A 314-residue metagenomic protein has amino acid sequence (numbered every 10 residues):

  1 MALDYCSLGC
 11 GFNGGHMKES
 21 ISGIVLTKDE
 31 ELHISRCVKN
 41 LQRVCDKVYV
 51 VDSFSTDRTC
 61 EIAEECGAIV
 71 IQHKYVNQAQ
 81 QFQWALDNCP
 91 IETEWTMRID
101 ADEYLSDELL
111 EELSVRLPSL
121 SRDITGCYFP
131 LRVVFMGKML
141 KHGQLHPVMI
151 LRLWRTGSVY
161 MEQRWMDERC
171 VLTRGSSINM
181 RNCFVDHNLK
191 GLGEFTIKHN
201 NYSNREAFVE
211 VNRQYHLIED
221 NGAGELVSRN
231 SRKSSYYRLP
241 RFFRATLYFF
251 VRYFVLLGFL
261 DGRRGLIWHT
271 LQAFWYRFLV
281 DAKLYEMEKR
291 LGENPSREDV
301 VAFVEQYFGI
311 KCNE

Functional and structural regions predicted by a protein language model:
D4-C6, C10-N40: N-proximal low-complexity "stem/linker" segments adjacent to membrane-targeting elements
S35, D57-C66, E108: Acidic helix N-cap motif at the loop->helix transition within catalytic regions of sugar-transfer enzymes
K39-V48: Short, acidic, metal-binding catalytic loop of nucleotide-sugar glycosyltransferases
N40, D52-E61, Y75, D100: A conserved acidic beta->alpha catalytic loop
S53, H73, T93, I99-E103 (+1 more regions): Short acidic donor-binding/metal-coordinating loop in glycosyltransferase active sites
C60-N88, E92: Conserved donor nucleotide-binding strand/loop of the catalytic core
Q80-L86, M97-I99, S106-E288, N313: Catalytic-site signature of metal-activated, phosphate-bearing donor transferases, centered on the GT-A/GT-A-like
L279-E314: Long, positively charged, glycine-interspersed low-complexity recognition regions
